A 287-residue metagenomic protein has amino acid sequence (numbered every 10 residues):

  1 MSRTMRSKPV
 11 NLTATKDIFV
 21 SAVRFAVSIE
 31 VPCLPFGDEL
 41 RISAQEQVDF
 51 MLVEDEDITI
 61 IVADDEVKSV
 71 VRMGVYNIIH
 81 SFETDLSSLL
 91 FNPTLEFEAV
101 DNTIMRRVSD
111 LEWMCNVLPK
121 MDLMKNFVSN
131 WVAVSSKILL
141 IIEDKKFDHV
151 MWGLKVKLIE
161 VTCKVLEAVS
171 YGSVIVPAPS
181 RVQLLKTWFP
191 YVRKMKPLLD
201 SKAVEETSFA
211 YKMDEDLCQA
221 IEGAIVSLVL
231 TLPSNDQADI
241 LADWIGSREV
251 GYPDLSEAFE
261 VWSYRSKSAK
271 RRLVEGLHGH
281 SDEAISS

Functional and structural regions predicted by a protein language model:
M1-E46: Post-BTB helical module
T4-P9, Q47-V48, S136-K145, P190-M195 (+1 more regions): Eukaryote-specific, cytoplasm-facing alpha-helical/coiled-coil scaffolding segments in long proteins
K8, L12, C33, G37 (+11 more regions): Intrinsic-disorder-associated interaction segments
T15, F19-V23, A44-V48, F82 (+7 more regions): Generic structural signal of hydrophobic/aromatic residues within well-ordered alpha-helices of folded domains
K16, V20, R41, Q45 (+7 more regions): Alpha-helical repeat solenoid scaffolds
E30, Q47, M51, D55 (+17 more regions): Short, flexible helical or helix-coil boundary motifs
M51-L185, S201: Long, charge-rich C-terminal accessory regions
P179, Q183-K194, D200-S287: Charge-dense, extended regions
